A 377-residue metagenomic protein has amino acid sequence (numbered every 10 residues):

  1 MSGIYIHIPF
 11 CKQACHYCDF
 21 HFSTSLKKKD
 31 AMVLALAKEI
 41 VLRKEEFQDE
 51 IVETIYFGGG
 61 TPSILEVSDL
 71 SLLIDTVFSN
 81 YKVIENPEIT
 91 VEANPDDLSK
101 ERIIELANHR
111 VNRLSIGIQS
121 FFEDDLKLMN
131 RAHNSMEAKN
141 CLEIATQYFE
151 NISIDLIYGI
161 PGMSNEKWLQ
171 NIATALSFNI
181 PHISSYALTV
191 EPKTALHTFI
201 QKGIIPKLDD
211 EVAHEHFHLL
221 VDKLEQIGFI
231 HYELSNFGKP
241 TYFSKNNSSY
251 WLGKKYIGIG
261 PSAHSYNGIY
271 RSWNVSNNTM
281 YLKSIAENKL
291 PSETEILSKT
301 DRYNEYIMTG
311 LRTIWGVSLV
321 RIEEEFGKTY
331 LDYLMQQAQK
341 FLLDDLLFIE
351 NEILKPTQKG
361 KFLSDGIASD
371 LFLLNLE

Functional and structural regions predicted by a protein language model:
M1, F22-E45, E50-K328: C-terminal scaffold of the Radical SAM
M1-I8: Immediate flanking context of iron-sulfur cluster ligation sites
P9-F20: Local cysteine-cluster metal-coordination motifs and their immediate loop/turn environment, predominantly Fe-S cluster
L319-V320, D332, I349: Extended hydrophobic-aromatic, low-complexity segments
K328-L342: Short amphipathic alpha-helical interaction segments
L342-E352: A short, conserved structural fragment
I353-T357: Minor-groove-contacting beta-hairpin "wing" of winged helix-turn-helix DNA-binding domains
K359-E377: Short, amphipathic alpha-helical interaction segments positioned at domain boundaries
